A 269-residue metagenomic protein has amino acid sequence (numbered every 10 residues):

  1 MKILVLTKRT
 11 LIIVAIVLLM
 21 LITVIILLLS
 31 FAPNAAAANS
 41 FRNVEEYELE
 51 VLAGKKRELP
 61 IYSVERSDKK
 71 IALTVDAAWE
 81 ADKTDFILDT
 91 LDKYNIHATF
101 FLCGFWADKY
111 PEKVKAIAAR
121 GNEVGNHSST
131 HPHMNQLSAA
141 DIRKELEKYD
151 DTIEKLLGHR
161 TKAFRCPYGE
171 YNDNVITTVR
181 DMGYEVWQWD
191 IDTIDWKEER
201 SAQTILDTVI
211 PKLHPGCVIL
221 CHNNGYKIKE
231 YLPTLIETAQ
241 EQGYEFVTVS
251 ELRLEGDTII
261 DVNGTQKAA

Functional and structural regions predicted by a protein language model:
M1-M20: N-terminal Sec-pathway targeting helices
I25-R42: Sec-dependent signal peptide cleavage junction
N43-L137, D141-K155, H159-T161, L254: Active-site beta->alpha N-cap acidic-glycine motif
K56-S67, K93-Y94, D108, K227-A269: C-terminal domain-boundary segment and adjacent tail
V75-A77, F101-F105, S128-S129, R165-G169 (+3 more regions): Active-site-proximal beta-strand/loop segments in catalytic clefts of secreted hydrolases
A81-K83, P132-R160, E170-P215, I228-Y231: Alpha-helical scaffold elements lining the catalytic groove of polysaccharide deacetylases
H97, E123, E185, D192 (+1 more regions): Residue-level detector of anion-binding/catalytic polar loops
